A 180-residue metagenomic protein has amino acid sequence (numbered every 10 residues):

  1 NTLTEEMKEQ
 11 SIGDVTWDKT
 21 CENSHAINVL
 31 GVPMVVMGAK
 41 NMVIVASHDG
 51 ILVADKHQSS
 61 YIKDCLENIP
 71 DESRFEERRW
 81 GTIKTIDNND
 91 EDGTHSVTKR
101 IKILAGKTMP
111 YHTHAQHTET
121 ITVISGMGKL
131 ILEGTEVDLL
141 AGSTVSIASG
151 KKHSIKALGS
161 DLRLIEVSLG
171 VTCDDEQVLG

Functional and structural regions predicted by a protein language model:
N1-T122, K129-L132, E136-V145: Left-handed beta-helix
V32, M127-G128, K152-H153, G170-C173: Short Gly/Pro-enriched loop/turn and capping motifs at secondary-structure junctions
R74-E76, S154, L158-G180: Double-stranded beta-helix
A148-G150: Extracellular beta-helix/beta-solenoid repeat scaffolds
